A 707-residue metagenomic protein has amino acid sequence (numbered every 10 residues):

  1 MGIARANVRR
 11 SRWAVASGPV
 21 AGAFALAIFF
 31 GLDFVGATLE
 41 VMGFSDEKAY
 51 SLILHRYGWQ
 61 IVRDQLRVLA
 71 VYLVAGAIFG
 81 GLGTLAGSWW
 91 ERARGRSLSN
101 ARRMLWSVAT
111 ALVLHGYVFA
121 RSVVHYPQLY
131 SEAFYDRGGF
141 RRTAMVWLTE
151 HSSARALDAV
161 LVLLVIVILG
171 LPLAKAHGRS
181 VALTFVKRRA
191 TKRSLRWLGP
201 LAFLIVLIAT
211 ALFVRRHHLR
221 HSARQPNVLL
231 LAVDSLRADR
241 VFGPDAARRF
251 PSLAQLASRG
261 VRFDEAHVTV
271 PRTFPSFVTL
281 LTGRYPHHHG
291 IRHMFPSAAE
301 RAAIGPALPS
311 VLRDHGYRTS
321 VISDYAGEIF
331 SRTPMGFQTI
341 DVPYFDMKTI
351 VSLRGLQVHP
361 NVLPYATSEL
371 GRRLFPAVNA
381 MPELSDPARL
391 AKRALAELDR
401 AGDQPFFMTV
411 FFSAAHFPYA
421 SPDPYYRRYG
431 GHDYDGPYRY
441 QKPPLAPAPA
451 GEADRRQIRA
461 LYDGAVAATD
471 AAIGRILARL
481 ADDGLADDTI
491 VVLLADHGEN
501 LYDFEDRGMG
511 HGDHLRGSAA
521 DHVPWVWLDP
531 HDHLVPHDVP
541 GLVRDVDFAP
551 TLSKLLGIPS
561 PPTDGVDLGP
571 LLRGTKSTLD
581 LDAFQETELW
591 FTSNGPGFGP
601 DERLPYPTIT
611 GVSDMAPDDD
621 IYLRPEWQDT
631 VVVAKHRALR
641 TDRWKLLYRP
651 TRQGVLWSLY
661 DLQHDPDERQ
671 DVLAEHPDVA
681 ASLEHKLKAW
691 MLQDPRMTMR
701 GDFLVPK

Functional and structural regions predicted by a protein language model:
G2-K707: Catalytic domains that recognize anionic headgroups
